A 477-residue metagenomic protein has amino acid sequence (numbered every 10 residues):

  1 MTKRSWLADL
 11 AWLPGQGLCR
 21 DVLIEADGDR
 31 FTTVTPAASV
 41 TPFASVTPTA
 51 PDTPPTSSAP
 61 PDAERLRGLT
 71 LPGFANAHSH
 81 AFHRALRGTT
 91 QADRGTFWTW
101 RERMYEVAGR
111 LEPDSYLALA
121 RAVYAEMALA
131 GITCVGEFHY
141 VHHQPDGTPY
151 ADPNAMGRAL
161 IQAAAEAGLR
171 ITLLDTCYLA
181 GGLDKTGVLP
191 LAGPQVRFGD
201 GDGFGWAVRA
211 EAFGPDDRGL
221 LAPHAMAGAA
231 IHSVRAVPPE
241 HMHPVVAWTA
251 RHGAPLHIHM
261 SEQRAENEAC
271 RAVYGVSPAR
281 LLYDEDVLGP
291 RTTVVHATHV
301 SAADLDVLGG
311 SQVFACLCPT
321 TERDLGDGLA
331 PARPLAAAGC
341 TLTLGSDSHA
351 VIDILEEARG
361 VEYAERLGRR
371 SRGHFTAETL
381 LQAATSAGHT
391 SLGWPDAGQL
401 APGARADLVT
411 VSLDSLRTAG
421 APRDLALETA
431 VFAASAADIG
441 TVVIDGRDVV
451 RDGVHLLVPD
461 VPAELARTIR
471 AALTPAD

Functional and structural regions predicted by a protein language model:
M1-V22, D27, V40, A384-D477: Active-site microenvironment of metallo-dependent hydrolases
T2-A11, G28, T35-E102, D114 (+3 more regions): Replace "His-x-His-based motif
D9, I24, D29, R67 (+16 more regions): Divalent metal-coordination and catalytic microenvironments
G88-R170, G203-A222, A466-T474: Alpha-helical scaffold segments that flank or form the walls of functional sites
D146-V295: Metal-coordinating catalytic core of metallo-dependent amide/deamination hydrolases
T249-P255, V287-P290, V307-C316, A337-L342 (+1 more regions): Glycine-enriched alpha-helix->loop->beta-strand junction motifs that scaffold or abut catalytic
R264-V276, D304-G309, G326-L335, A350-R366: Histidine/acidic-residue-rich catalytic or RNA/ligand-binding cores of hydrolases and nuclease-related proteins
D284-R291, R333-R417: His/Asp/Glu-enriched, well-ordered alpha-helical/loop segment that forms or immediately abuts the divalent-metal
